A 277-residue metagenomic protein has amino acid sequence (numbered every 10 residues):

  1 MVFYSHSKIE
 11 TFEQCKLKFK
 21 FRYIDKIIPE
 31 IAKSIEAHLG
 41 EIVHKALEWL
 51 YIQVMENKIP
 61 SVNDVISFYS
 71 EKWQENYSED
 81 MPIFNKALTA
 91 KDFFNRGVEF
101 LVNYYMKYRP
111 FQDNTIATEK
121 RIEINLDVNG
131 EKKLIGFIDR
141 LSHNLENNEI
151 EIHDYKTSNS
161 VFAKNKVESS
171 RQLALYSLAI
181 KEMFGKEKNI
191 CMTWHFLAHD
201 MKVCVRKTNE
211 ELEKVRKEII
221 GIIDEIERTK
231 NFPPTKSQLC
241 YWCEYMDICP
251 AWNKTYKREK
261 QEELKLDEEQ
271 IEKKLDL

Functional and structural regions predicted by a protein language model:
E10, Q14-D25, P29, K33-M55 (+3 more regions): Nuclease catalytic cores
E13-K20, E41-H44, P60-M81, E187-F196: Short, compositionally biased low-complexity segments
C15, V43-H44, G97, R140 (+3 more regions): A residue-level signal for conserved active-site and pocket-lining positions in enzyme catalytic cores
L17-P29, Y77-M81, I152, S158 (+1 more regions): Short amphipathic alpha-helical segments and their helix-coil junctions
I35, L39, F93, S169-Q172 (+1 more regions): Hydrophobic (often cysteine-bearing) scaffold residues that line and stabilize catalytic clefts of nucleotide/cofactor
A46-K120: A non-catalytic, helix-rich entry segment at domain boundaries
N63, L178-L277: Metal-dependent nuclease catalytic regions and adjoining charged, substrate-binding loops involved in nucleic-acid end
I116, K120-G221: Mg2+/Mn2+-dependent nuclease catalytic core
